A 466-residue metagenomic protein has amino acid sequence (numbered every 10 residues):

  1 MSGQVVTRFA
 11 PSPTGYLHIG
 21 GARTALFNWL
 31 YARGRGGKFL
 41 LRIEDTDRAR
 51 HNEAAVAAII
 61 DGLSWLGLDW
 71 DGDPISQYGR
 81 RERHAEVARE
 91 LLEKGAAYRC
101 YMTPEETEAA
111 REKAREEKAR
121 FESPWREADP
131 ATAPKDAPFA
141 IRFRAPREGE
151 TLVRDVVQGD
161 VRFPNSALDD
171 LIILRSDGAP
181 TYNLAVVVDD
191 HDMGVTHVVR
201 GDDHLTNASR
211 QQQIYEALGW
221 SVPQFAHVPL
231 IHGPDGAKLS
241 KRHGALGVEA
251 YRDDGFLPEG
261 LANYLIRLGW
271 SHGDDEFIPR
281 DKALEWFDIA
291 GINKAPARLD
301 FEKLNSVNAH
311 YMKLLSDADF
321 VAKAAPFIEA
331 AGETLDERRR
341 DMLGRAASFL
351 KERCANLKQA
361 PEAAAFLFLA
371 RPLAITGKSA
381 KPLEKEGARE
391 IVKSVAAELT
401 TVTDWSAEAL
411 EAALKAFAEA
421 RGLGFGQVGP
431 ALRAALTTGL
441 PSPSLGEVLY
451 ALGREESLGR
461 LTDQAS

Functional and structural regions predicted by a protein language model:
M1-E116, N207-W220, G260: N-terminal Rossmann-like or analogous alpha/beta NTP/dinucleotide-binding catalytic cores that position adenine
V6, F121-P124, A140-R142, I172 (+3 more regions): Generic structural signal for residues positioned in beta-strands
T7-P13, L41-D45, M193-V198, A413-K415 (+1 more regions): Glycine- and acidic
P13, D47, R147-G149, A179 (+3 more regions): Residues that cap or initiate secondary-structure elements
T14, G21-A22, R48, D73 (+18 more regions): Short capping/connector residues at structural and topological boundaries
E53, A57, G67, V188 (+2 more regions): Conserved nucleotide- and phosphate/pyrophosphate-binding catalytic cores in adenylate/nucleotidyl-handling enzymes
Y98-R99, T103-H227, H232-L239, G247 (+1 more regions): Active-site cores that bind ATP or allylic diphosphates and position pyrophosphate for catalysis
